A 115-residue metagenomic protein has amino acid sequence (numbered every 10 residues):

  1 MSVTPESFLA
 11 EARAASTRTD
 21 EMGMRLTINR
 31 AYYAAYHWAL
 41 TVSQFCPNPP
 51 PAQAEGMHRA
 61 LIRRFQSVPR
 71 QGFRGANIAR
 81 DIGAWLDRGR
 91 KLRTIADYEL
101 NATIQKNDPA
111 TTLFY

Functional and structural regions predicted by a protein language model:
M1-Y115: Terminal alpha-helical segments
